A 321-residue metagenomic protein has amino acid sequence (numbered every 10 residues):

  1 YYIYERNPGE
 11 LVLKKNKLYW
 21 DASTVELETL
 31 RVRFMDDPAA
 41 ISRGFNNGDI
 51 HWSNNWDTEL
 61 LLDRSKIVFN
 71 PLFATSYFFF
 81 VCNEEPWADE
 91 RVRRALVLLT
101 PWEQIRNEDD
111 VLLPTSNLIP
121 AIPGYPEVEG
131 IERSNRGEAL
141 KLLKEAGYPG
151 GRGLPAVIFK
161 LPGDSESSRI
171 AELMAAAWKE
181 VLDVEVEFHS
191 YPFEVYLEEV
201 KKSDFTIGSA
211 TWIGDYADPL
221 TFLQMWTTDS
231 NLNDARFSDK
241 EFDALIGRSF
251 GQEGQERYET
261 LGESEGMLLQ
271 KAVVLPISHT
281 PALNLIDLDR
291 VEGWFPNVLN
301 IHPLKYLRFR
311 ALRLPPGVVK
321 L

Functional and structural regions predicted by a protein language model:
P8, K144-G214, A282, V318-L321: Ligand/substrate-recognition segments at binding pockets and active sites
K17-L61: Ligand-site clamp/hinge motif
L18, N46, I50, E85 (+10 more regions): Sec-exported extracytoplasmic/periplasmic mature domains
D37-I41, A88, V92, P101 (+12 more regions): Stable alpha-helical elements in mature extracytoplasmic
P38, N54-L60, W102, P192-F193 (+1 more regions): Beta->alpha turn/N-cap motifs
W52-G137, G153-A156, P162-G163, I170 (+3 more regions): Local pocket/hinge segments that shape ligand/substrate recognition
V195-G251: Acidic-aromatic pocket-rim loops
I286-L321: Long beta-strand-rich cores associated with HINT superfamily self-processing modules
